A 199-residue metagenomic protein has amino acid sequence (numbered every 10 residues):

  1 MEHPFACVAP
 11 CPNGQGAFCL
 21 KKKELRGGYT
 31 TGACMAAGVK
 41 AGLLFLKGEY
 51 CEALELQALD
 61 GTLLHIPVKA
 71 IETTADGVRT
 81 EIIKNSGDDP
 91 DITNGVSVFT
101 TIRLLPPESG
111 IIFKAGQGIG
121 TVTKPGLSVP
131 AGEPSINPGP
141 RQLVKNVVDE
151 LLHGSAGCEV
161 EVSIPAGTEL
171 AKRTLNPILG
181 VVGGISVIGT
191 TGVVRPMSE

Functional and structural regions predicted by a protein language model:
E2-F5, P10-G16: Intrinsically disordered, low-complexity segments enriched in serine/proline and basic residues
F18-L179: Generic N-terminal targeting/processing segments that precede catalytic cores or assembly contacts
P165, L170, N176-E199: Glycine-rich anion/phosphate-binding loop at the beta-strand->alpha-helix junction
